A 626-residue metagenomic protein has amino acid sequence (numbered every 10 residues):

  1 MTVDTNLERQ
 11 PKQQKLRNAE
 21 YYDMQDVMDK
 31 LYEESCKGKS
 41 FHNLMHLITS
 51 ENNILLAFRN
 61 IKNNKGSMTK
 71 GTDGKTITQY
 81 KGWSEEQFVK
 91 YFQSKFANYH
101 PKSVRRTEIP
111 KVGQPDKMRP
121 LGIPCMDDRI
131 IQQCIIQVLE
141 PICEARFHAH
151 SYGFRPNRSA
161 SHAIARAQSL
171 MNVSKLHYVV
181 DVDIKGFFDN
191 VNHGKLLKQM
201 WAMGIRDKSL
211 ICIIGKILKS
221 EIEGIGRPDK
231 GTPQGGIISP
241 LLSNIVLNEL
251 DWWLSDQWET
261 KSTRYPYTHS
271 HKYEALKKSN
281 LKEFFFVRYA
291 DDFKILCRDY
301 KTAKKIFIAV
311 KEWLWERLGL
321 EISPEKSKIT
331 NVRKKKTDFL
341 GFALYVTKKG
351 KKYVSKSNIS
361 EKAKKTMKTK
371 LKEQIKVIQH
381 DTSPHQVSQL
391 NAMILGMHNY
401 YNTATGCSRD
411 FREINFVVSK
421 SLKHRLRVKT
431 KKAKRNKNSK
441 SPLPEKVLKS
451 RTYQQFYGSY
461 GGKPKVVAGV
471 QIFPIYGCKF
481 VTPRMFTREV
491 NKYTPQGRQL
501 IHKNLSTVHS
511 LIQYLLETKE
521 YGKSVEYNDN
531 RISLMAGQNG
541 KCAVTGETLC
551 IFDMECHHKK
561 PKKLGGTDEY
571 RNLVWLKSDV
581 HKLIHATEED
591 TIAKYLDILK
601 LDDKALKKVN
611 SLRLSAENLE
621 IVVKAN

Functional and structural regions predicted by a protein language model:
M1-E86: Non-catalytic, polymerase-adjacent accessory regions of viral genome-replication enzymes
F88, F96, S103, E108 (+5 more regions): Conserved polymerase palm-domain catalytic core
D183, G546-S578, I584-I592: Histidine-centered nuclease catalytic patch
K219, G224, L318-S388, A392-L395: A conserved non-catalytic segment of reverse transcriptases and RNA-directed RNA polymerases corresponding to the late
T382, Q386-K449: Non-catalytic, peripheral interaction segments enriched in hydrophobic/basic residues
H424-G522, K600: Extended C-terminal regions of large enzymes
S524-E555, K577-D579: Short cysteine-rich loop/turn motifs with clustered Cys
K563-R571, L583-K624: Polybasic, low-complexity binding patches
